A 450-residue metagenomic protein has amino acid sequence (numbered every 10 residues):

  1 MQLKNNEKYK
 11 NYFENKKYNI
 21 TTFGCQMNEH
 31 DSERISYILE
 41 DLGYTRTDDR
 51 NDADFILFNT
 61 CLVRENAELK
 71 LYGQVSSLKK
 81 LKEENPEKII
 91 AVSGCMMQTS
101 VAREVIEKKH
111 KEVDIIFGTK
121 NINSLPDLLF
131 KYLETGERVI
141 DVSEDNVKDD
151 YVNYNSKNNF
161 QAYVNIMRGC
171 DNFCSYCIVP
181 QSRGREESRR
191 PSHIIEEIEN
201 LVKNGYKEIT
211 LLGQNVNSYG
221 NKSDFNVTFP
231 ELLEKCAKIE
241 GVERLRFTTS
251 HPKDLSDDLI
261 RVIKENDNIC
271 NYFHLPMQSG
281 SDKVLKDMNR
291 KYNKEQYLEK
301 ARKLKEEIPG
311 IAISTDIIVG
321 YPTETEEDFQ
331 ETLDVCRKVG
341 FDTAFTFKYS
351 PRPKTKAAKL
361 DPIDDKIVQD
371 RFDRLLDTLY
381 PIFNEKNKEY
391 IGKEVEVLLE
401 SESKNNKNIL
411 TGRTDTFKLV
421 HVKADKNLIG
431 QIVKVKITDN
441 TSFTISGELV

Functional and structural regions predicted by a protein language model:
M1-Y219, T228, I269, F273 (+8 more regions): Proteins enriched for Cys/Gly/acidic motifs involved in redox and nucleic-acid/cofactor modification
L62-A67, Y206-E231, K235, I239 (+3 more regions): Conserved glycine-rich "GG(E/T)P / GGGxP" loop and the immediately following alpha-helix in the radical SAM core
M97-A102, G213-K222, L255-D258, M277-M288 (+4 more regions): Flexible glycine/acidic-rich beta-alpha junction loops that bind and position SAM and/or redox cofactors in anaerobic
C174, I194, L211, F247 (+7 more regions): Conserved, mostly hydrophobic/aromatic
K203, P230-E231, K238-I239, R244 (+1 more regions): Radical SAM/AdoMet-radical enzyme domain recognition
K207, E243, D342: Short acidic/polar active-site loop segments enriched in Thr and Asp
D224-E234, D257-N271, E324-F341, K366-Q369 (+1 more regions): Short, electropositive alpha-helical surface patch
P351, A358-V450: Terminal RNA-binding accessory module
